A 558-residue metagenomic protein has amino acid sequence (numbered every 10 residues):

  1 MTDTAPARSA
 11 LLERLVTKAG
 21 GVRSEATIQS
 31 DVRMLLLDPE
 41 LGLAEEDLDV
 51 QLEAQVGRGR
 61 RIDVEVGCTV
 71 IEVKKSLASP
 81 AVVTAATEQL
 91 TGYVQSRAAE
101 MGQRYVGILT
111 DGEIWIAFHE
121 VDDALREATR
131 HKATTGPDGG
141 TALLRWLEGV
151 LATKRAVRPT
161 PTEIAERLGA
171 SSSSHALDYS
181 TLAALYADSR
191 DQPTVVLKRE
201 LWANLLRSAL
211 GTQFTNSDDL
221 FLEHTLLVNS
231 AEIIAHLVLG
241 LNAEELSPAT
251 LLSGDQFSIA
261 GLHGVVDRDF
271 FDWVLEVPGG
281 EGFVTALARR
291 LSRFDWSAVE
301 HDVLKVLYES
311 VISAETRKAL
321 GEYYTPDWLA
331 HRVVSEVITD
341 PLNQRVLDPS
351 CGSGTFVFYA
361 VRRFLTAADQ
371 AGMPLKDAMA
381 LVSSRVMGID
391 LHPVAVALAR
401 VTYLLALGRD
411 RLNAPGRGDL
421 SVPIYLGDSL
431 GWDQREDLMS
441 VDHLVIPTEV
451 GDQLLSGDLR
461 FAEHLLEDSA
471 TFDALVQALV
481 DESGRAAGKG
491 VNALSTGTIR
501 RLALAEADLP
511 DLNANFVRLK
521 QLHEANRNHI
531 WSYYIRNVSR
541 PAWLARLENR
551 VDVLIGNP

Functional and structural regions predicted by a protein language model:
M1-V106, I114-H131, G136-G140: A short, conserved, highly charged catalytic patch centered on acidic carboxylates
I28, E45-V56, S313-P558: SAM-dependent methyltransferase catalytic region
D31-L35, A85, Q89-Y93, A142 (+3 more regions): Alpha-helical scaffold elements adjacent to nucleotide-binding pockets in ATP/GTP-utilizing enzyme cores
D38-G42, S172-S208, F214, E223-M387 (+3 more regions): Class I S-adenosyl-L-methionine
L77-A81, R97-R104, E127-T135, L151-P159 (+6 more regions): Short, polar/flexible loop-turn hinges at active-site or ligand-entry regions and domain interfaces
E88-T91, L205-D219, L519, S532-S539: Short linear interaction motifs
R97-L182, A249: Mixed-charge intrinsically disordered linker/loop segments at interdomain junctions
L109, A243-S253, L412-L420: Short, glycine/acidic-rich hinge or "gate" loops at secondary-structure transitions that mediate conformational
